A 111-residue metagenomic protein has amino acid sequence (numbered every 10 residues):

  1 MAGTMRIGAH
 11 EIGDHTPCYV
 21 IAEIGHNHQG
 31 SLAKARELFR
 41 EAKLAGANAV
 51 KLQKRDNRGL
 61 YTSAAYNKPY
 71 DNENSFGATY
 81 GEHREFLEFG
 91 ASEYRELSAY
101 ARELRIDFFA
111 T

Functional and structural regions predicted by a protein language model:
M1-I21, Y94, S98-A99: N-terminal amphipathic alpha-helix/helix-capping segment at the start of soluble metabolic enzymes
G3, L32, G59-Y66, G90-Y94: Active-site-adjacent beta->alpha loops and helix N-cap segments on the catalytic face of soluble alpha/beta enzymes
V20-A22, V50-L52, F108-A110: Hydrophobic faces of well-ordered beta-strands that scaffold small-molecule active sites in alpha/beta enzyme cores
E23, A42: Conserved, mostly hydrophobic/aromatic
G46-A47, I106: A structural motif
N48-E88: Glycine-rich, proline-tolerant flexible connector loops at the mouths of alpha/beta enzymes
N72-T111: Active-site beta->alpha loop and helix N-cap motifs at the rims of alpha/beta catalytic domains
